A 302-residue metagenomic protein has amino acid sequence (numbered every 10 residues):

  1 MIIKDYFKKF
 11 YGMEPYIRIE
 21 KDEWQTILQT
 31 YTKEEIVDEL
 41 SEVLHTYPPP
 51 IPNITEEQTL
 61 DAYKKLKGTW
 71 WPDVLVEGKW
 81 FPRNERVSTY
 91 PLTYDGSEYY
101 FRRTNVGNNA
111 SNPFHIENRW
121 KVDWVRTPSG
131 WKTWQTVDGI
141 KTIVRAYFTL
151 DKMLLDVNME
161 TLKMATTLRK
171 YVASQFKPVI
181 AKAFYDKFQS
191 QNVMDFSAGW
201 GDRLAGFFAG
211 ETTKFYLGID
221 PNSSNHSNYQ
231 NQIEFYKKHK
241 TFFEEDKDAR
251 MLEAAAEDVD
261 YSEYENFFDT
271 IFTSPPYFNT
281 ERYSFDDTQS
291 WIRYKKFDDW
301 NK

Functional and structural regions predicted by a protein language model:
M1-G78, P82, R86-S88, L92 (+2 more regions): Class I S-adenosyl-L-methionine-dependent methyltransferase catalytic core
R86-I116: Basic/polar, acidic-poor N-terminal "presequence/leader" segments that form or can form short amphipathic helices
